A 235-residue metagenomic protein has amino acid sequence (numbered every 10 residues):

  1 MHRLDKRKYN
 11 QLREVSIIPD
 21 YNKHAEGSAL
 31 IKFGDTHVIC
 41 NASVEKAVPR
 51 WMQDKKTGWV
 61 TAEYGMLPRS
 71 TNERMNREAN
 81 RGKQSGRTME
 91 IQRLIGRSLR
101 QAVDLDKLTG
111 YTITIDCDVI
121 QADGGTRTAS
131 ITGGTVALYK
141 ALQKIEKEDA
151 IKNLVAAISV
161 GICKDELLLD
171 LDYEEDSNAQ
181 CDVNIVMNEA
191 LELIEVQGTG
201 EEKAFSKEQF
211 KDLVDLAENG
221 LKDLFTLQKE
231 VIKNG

Functional and structural regions predicted by a protein language model:
M1-R7, M75, A79-N80, I151 (+1 more regions): Compositionally biased, non-globular sequence tracts
M1-T57, K222, T226: N-terminal, positively charged regions that mediate nucleic acid binding
R7-Q11, Y21-H24, L30-F33, M52-K55 (+4 more regions): Solvent-exposed alpha-helices and their adjacent loops that cap or buttress functional pockets in soluble metabolic
V15-I17, H24-G27, E45-V48, R100-A102 (+3 more regions): Glycine-rich, charged/polar anion/phosphate-binding loops that engage phosphate groups from diverse ligands
S16-I18, L30-K32, I39-N41, T61 (+5 more regions): Structured core elements
A29-L108, L193, Q197-D215: Glycine-rich, flexible beta-strand/loop modules in the N-terminal catalytic cores of phosphate-handling
K107, G125-A129, Y139-A141, E148-G235: A structural signal for small-residue-enriched, beta-sheet-centric alpha/beta enzyme cores and oligomeric scaffold folds
T114-K144: Conserved mixed alpha/beta catalytic, RNA-binding, or beta-rich assembly cores of soluble enzyme, regulatory
